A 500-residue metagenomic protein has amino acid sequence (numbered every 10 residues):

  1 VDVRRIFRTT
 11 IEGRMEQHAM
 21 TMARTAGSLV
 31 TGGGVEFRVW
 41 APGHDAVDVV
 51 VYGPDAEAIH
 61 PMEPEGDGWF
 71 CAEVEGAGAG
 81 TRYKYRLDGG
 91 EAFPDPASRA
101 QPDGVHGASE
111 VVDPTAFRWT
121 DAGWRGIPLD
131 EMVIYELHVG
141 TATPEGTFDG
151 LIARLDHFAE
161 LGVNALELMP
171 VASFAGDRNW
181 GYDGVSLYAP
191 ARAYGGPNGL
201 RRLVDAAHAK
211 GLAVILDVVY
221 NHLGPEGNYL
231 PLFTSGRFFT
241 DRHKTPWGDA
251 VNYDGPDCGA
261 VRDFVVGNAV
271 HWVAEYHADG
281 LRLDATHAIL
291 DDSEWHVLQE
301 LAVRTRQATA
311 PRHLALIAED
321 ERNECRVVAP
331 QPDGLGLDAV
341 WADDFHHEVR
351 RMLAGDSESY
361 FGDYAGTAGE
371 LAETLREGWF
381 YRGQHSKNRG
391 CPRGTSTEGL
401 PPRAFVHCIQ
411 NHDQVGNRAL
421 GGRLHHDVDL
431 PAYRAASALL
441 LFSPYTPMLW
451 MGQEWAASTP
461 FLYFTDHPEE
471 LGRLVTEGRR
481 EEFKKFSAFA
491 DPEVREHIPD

Functional and structural regions predicted by a protein language model:
V1-G32, E36, D55-E136, T141-G146 (+2 more regions): The feature marks proteins involved in alpha-glucan
W40-V47, G78: Short proline/glycine-enriched turn/loop motifs at strand-loop junctions of beta-rich domains
P42-H44, Y52-P54, E65: A short, compositionally biased micro-patch
V47-V49, Y83: Short beta-strand elements bearing conserved aromatic residues within extracellular beta-rich modules
P114-G126, G162, S396-C408: Conserved oxyanion/phosphate-binding beta-strand-loop segments in alpha/beta enzyme cores
A122-L129, H138-A310, A315, R326-V327: Substrate-binding/active-site clefts of carbohydrate-active enzymes
L137, A288-L290, D320, E398-G399: The feature represents the membrane-entry module of six-transmembrane cation channels
L298, A302-P499: Conserved alpha/beta catalytic core and glycan-binding cleft of carbohydrate-active enzymes
